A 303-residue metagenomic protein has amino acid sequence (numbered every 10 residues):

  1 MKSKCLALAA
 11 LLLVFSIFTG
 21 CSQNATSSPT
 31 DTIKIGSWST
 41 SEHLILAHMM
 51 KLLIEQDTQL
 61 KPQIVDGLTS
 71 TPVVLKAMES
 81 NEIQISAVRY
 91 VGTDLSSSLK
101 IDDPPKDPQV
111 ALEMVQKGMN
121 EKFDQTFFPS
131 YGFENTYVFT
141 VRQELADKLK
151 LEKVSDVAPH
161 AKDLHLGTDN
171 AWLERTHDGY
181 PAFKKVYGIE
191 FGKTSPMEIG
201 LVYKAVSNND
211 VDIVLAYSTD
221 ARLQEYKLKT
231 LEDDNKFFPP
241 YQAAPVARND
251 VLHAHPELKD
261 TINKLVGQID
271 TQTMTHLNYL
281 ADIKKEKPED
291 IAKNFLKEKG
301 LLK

Functional and structural regions predicted by a protein language model:
S16-G20: C-terminal motif of bacterial Sec signal peptides marking the signal peptidase cleavage site
S22-N24: Bacterial signal peptide processing site
S28-H43, L60-D66, K162-T168: Short, well-ordered beta-strand elements
S41, Q63-K76, T93-D94, G192-K204: Short helix-initiation/N-cap motifs at beta->coil->alpha
S41-K61, M78-E79, I83, H177-K184: Short, polar/charged alpha-helical segment
L53, P72-I83, L99-I101, P181-V186 (+1 more regions): Short helices/loops that flank or line small-molecule/ion binding pockets
Q56-D66, D163-H165, K184-M197: A local structural motif
Y90-P181, G192-T194, D212, Y217-R222 (+3 more regions): Contiguous mixed-secondary-structure segments that line small-molecule binding/active-site clefts of soluble domains
